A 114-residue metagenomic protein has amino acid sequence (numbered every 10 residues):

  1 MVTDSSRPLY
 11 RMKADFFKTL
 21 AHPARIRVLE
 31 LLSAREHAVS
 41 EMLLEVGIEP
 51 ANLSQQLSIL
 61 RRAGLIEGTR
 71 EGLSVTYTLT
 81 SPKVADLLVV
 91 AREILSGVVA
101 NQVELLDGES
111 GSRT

Functional and structural regions predicted by a protein language model:
M1-P8, M12, V84-T114: Amphipathic alpha-helical dimerization/coiled-coil segments that flank or bridge DNA-binding/regulatory modules
T3, P8-N52, E71-V84: N-terminal helix-turn-helix DNA-binding core of bacterial DNA-binding proteins
L29, E49, I59-R61, I94: N-terminal processing/targeting junctions
A34, R62-A63: Residues at the C-terminal ends
L44, Q55, R61-R62: Alpha-helical residues within the helix-turn-helix
E49, Q55-Q56, Q102: Residue-identity detector for glutamine
S58-I59, L105: Intrinsic structural disorder/low-complexity segments
